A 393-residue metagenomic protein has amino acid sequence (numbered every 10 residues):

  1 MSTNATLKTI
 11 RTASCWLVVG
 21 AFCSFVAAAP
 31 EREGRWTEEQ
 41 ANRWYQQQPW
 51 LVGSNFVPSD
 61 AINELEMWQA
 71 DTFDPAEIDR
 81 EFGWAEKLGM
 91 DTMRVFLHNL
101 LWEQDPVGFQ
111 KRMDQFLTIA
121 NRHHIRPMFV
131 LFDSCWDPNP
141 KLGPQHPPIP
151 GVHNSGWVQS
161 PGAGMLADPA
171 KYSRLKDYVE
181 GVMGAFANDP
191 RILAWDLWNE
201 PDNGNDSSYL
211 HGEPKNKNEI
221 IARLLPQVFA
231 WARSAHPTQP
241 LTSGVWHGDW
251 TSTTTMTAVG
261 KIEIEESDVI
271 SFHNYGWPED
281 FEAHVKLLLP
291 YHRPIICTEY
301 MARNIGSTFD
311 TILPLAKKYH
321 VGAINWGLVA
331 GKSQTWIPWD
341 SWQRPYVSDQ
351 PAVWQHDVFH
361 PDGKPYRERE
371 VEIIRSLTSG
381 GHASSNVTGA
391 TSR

Functional and structural regions predicted by a protein language model:
M1-T9: N-terminal secretory signal peptides that target proteins for export/translocation
A13-S24: Bacterial N-terminal signal peptides
V26-A28: Boundary at the C-terminal end of the N-terminal hydrophobic targeting segment
E31-S267, H273, P278-E279, Y291 (+8 more regions): Active-site mouth of glycoside hydrolases
F281-L289: The feature captures the conserved acid-bearing segment of alpha/beta-hydrolase catalytic domains
P294-I296: Catalytic His-Asp charge-relay segment
N325-G327: Replace "adjacent to P-loop NTPase cores in ATP/GTP-dependent enzymes" with "adjacent to NTP-binding cores
D362, Y366-S392: Carbohydrate-binding surfaces of carbohydrate-active enzymes
